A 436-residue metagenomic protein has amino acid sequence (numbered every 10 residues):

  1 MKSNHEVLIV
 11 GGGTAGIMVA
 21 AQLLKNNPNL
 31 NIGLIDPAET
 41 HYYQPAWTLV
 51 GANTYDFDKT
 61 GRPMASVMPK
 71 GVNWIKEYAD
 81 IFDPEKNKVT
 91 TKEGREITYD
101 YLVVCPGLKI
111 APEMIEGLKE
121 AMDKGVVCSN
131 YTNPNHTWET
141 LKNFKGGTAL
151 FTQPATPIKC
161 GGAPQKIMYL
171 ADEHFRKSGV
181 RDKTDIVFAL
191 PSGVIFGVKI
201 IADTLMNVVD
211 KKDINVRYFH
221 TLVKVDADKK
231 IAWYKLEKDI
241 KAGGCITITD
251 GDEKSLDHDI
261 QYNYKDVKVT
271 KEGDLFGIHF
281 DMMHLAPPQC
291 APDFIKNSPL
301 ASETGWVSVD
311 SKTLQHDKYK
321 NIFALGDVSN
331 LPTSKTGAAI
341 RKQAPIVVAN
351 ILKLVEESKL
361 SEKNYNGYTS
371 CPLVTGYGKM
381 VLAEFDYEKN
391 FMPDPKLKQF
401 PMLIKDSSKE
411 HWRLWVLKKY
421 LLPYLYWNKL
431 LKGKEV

Functional and structural regions predicted by a protein language model:
M1-H5, N73-G179, H284: FAD-binding core/adjacent interface of flavoenzyme oxidoreductases
K2-N73, A155-K199, K434-V436: Beta1-alpha1 glycine-rich phosphate/pyrophosphate-binding loop at the start of Rossmann-like nucleotide-binding domains
N29, V72-I81, I97, R176-T304 (+1 more regions): A Rossmann-like FAD-binding core segment of flavoenzymes
M114, K119-K145, I260-K268, F276-K342 (+1 more regions): FAD-site-proximal beta/loop scaffold in flavoenzymes
E173, I340-G367: Internal hydrophobic alpha-helix adjacent to the cofactor/substrate pocket in enzyme cavities
I195, D228, N364-V381: Flavin (FAD/FMN) cofactor-binding core of flavoprotein oxidoreductases
L382-V436: C-terminal auxiliary extensions adjacent to catalytic cores
